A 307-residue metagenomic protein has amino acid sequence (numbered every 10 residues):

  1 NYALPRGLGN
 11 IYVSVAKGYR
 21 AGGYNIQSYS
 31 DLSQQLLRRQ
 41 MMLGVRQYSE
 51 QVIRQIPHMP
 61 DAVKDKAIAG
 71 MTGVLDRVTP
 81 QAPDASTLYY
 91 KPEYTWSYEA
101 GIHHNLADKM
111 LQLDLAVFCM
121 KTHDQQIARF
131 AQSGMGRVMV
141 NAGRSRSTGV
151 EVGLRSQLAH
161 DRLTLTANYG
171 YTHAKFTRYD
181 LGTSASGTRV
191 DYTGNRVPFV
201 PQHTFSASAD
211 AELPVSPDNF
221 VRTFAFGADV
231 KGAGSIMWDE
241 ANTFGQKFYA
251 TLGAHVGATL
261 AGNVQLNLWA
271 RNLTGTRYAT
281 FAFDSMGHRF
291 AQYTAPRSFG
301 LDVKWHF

Functional and structural regions predicted by a protein language model:
N1-A3, G101-N105, G153-Q157, N168 (+4 more regions): Transmembrane beta-barrel domains of outer membrane proteins
Y2-R6, Y94, L106-D108, K121 (+7 more regions): Outer-membrane beta-barrel strand-turn architecture
L4, V15-A21, S28-S30, L106 (+8 more regions): Transmembrane beta-strands of outer-membrane beta-barrel pores
Y12, L37-V140, R146-T148, G170 (+1 more regions): Membrane-embedded beta-barrel scaffold of Gram-negative outer-membrane proteins
Y19, K121, A159, V230-D239 (+2 more regions): C-terminal beta-signal and adjacent terminal beta-strands/loops of Gram-negative outer-membrane beta-barrel proteins
T79-T87, Q132-M139, G187-T193, I236-E240 (+1 more regions): Extracytoplasmic loops and strand-loop junctions of Gram-negative outer membrane beta-barrel proteins
Y94-Y98, R146-V150, F199-F205, R222 (+2 more regions): Residues that define the transmembrane beta-barrel architecture of outer-membrane proteins
M110-H123, V138-D239, K304: Gram-negative outer-membrane beta-barrel transporters
